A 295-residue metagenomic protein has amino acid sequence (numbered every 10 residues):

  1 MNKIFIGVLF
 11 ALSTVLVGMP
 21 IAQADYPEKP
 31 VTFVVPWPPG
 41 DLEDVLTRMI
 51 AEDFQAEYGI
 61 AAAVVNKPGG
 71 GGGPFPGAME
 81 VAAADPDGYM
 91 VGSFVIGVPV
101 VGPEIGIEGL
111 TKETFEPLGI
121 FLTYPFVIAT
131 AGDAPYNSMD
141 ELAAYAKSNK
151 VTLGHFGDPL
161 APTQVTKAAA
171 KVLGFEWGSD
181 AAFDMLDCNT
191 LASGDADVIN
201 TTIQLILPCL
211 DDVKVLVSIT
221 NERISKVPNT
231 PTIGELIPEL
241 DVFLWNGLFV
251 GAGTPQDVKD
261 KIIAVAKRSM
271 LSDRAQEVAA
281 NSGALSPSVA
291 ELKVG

Functional and structural regions predicted by a protein language model:
G7-V17: Bacterial N-terminal signal peptides
V17-A24: Sec/Tat signal peptide C-region and signal peptidase I cleavage site
K29-P38, A62-V65, M90-S93, K150-H155: Short, well-ordered beta-strand elements
F33-M49, P68-G72, G154-A161: Extracytoplasmic "Venus flytrap"
P38-G40, I96, A131-Y136, H155-L160 (+4 more regions): Short coil/turn segments
F54-A56, E80-M90, G102-L186, I233 (+1 more regions): Hinge/capping helix and adjacent helix->loop/strand transition within the periplasmic-binding protein
K67-G77, S179-S193, K293-V294: Short helix-initiation/N-cap motifs at beta->coil->alpha
T152-T230: Ligand-binding pocket segment of bilobal, Venus flytrap-like solute-binding proteins
